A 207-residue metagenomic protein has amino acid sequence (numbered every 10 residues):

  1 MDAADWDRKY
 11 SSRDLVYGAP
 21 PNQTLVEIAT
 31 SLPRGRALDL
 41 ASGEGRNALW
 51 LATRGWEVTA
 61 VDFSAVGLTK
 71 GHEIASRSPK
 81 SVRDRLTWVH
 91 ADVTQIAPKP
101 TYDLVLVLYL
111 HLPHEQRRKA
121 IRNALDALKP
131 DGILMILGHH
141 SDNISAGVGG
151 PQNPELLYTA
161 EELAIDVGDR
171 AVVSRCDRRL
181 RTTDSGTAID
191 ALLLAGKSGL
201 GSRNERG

Functional and structural regions predicted by a protein language model:
M1-L32, D142: Conserved class I S-adenosyl-L-methionine
L38, R46-T94: Class I SAM-dependent methyltransferase SAM/SAH-binding core
I96-L104: A short acidic, Gly/Pro-enriched loop at the edge of an enzyme's catalytic core that lines a small-molecule cofactor
L112-A124: A short, conserved alpha-helix within the catalytic core of class I
D131-H139: Conserved beta-strand signature within the Rossmann-like core of class I S-adenosyl-L-methionine
A146-E162, T183-G186: Acceptor-substrate binding/catalytic loop of class I
E155-R170, S174-C176: Short alpha-helix
T182-G207: Core SAM-dependent methyltransferase catalytic element
